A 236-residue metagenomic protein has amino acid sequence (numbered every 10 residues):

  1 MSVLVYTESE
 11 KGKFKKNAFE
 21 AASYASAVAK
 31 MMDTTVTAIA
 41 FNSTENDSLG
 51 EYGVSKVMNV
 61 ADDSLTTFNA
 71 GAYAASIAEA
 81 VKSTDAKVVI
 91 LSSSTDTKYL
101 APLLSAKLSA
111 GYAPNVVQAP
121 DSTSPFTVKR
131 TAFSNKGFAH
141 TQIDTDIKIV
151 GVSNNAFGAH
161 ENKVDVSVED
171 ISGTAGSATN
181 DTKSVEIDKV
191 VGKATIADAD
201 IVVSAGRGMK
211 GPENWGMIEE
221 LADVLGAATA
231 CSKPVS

Functional and structural regions predicted by a protein language model:
M1-S236: N-terminal glycine-rich FAD/FM-binding segment characteristic of electron-transfer flavoproteins
